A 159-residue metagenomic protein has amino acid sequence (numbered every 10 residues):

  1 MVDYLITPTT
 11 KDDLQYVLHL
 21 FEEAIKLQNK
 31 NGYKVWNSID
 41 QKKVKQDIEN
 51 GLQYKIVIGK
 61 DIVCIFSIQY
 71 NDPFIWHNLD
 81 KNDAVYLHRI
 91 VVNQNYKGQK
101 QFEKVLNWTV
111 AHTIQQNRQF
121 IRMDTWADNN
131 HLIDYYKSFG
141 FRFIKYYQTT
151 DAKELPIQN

Functional and structural regions predicted by a protein language model:
Y4-H19: A short beta-loop-alpha structural element at the N-terminal edge of CoA-dependent acyl/N-acetyltransferase catalytic
E22-K45: Conserved GNAT-fold acetyl-CoA-binding loop/helix
K45-K55, Y86: A short helix-loop-beta-strand connector motif used in the catalytic cores of GNAT acetyltransferases and, in some
D61-D72, Y86, V91: Conserved beta-strand in the GNAT
N78-Q94: Conserved acetyl-CoA binding element of GNAT-fold acetyltransferases
V92, G98-A111, K137-S138: Conserved acetyl-CoA-binding loop-helix of GNAT-fold acetyltransferases
Q119, W126-N129, F139, Y146-N159: C-terminal "cap" of GNAT-fold acetyltransferases
